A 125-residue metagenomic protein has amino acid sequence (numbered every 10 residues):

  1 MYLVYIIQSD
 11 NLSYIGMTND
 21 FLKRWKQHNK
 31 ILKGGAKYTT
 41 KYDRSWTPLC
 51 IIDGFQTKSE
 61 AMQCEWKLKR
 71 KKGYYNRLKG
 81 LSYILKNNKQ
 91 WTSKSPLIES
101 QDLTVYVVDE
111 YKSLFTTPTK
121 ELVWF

Functional and structural regions predicted by a protein language model:
Y2-Y38, G54-K71: GIY-YIG-like beta-to-alpha core
Y38-T39, C50, K86-N87: Short, intrinsically disordered/low-complexity patches at protein termini and at juxtamembrane boundaries
T40-S45: Short, surface-exposed acidic-centric catalytic microdomains
T47-G54: Solvent-exposed beta-strand motifs enriched in subsets of small alpha/beta binding domains, especially certain
Q63, K67-F125: Boundary/linker segments flanking structured domains
